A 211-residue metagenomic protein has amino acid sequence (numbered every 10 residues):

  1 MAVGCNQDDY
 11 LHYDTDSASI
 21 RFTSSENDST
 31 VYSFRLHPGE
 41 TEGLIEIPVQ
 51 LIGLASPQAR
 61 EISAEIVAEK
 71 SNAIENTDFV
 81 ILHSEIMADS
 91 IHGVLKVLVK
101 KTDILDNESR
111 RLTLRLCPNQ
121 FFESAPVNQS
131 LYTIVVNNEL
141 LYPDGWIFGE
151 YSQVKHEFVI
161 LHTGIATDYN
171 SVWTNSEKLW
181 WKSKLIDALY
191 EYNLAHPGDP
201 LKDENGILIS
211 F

Functional and structural regions predicted by a protein language model:
A2-G4: C-terminal motif of bacterial Sec signal peptides marking the signal peptidase cleavage site
N6-E61, A68-N76, V94, T102-R111 (+1 more regions): Intrinsically disordered, low-complexity regulatory regions in eukaryotic proteins
T77-F79, E85: A glycine-rich, hydrophobic loop/mini-helix early in the fold
S84-G93: Short proline/glycine- and polar residue-rich coil/turn motifs
